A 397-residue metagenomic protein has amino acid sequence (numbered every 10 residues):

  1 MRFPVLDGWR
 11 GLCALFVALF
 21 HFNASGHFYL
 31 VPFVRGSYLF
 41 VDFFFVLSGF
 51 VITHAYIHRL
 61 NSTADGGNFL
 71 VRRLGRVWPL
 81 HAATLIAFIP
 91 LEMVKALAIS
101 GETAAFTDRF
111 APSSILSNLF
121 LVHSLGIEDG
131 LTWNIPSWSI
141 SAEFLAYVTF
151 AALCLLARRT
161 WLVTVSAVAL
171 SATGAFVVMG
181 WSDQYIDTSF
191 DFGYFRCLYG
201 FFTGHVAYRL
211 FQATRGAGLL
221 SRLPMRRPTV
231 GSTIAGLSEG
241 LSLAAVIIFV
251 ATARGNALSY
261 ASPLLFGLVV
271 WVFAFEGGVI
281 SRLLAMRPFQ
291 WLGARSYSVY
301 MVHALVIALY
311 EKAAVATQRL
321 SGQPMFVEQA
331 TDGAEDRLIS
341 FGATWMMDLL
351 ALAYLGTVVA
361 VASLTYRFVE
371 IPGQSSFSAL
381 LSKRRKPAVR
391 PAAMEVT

Functional and structural regions predicted by a protein language model:
R2-A14, F69-V71, G75-W78, I140-S141 (+6 more regions): Functional transmembrane helices that form membrane-embedded active or gating regions
R2-R59, W78-L85, S113-H123, S340 (+1 more regions): Functionally critical transmembrane alpha-helices in membrane proteins and complexes, commonly lining
F3-P4, Y29-V41, F106-D108, D129-A142 (+5 more regions): Interfacial loop-to-helix transition and helix-capping segments at the boundaries of transmembrane helices
L15-F22, A169-S182, S242-A253, L309-Y310: Aromatic-anchored segments of alpha-helical transmembrane domains
L39-V41, I57-V94, A105-S117, F144-A146 (+5 more regions): Transmembrane alpha-helical segments and their boundary/interface "anchor" motifs in multi-pass integral membrane
F40-I57, W138-L155, S171-R226, S259-S281 (+2 more regions): Specific transmembrane alpha-helix
W78-A142, A175-S182, F192, Y199 (+2 more regions): Membrane-interface helix-loop-helix regions
F201, G236-E370: Alpha-helical transmembrane segments of multi-pass integral membrane proteins
